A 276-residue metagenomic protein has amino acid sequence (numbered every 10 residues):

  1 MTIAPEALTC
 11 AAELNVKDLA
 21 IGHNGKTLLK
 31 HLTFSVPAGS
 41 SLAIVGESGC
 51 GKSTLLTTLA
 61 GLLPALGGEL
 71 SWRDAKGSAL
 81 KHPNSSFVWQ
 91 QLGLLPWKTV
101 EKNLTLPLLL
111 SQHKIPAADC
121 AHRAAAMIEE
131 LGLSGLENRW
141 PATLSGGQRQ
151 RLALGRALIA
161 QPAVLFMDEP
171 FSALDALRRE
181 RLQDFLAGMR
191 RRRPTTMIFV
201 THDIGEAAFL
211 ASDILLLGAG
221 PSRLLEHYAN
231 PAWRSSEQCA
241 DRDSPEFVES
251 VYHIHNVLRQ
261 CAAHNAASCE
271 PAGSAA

Functional and structural regions predicted by a protein language model:
V45-E47: The feature captures the beta-strand-to-loop junction immediately N-terminal to the Walker
A60: Helix-to-loop junction immediately C-terminal to a conserved catalytic motif
E101-L110, A121: Short helical segment in ABC ATPase nucleotide-binding domains corresponding to the A-loop/adjacent helical element
A117-L136, G188: Conserved ABC ATPase "signature" region
W140-L144, Q148: Conserved ABC ATPase signature
I159-A163: A short, proline-enriched helix->beta-strand linker immediately N-terminal to the Walker B motif in ABC-type P-loop
L165-D168: Catalytic Walker B motif of ABC-type/P-loop ATPase nucleotide-binding domains
